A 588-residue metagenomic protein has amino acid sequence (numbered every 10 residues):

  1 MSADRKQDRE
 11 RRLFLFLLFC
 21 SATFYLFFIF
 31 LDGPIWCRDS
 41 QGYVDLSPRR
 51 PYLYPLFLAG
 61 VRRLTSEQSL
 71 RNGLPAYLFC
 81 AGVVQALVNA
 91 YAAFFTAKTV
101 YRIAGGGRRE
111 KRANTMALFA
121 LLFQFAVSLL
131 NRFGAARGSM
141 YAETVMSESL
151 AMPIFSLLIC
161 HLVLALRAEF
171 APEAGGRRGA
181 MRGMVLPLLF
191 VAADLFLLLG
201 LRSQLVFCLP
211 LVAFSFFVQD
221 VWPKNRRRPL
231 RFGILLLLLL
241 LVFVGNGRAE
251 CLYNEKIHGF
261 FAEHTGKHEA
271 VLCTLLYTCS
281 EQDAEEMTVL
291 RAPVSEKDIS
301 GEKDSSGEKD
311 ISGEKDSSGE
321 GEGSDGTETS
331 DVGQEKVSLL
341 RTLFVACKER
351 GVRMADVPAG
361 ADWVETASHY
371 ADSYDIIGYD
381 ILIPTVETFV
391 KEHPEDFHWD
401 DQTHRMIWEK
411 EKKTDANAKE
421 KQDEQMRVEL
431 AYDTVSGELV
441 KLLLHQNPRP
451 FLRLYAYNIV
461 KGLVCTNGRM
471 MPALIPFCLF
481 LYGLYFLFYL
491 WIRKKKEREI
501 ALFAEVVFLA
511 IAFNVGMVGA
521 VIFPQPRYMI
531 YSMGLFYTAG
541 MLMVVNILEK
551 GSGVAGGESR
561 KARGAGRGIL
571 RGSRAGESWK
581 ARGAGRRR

Functional and structural regions predicted by a protein language model:
R9-C37, S128, L241-C251: Transmembrane signal-anchor helices characteristic of membrane glycosylation enzymes that use polyprenol
I29-P75, E263, Y432-D433, P448 (+1 more regions): Extracytoplasmic catalytic/substrate-binding loops of multi-pass membrane glycan-assembly enzymes
E67-F94, A117, L121: Loop-to-helix entry region of an early transmembrane alpha helix in multi-pass inner-membrane enzymes
A76-V88, D401, M406-A512: Membrane-interface anchor segments at the N-terminal boundary of transmembrane helices in multi-pass membrane enzymes
V83-K111, P153, L157-H161: Transmembrane-helix motifs of polytopic, lipid-linked glycan transferases
S149-F170, L195, F536-A539: Specific aromatic-rich, kink-prone transmembrane helix
P187-R202, L237-G245: Membrane-interface alpha helices of multi-pass inner-membrane proteins
E263-F451: Membrane-proximal stem/loop segments at transmembrane-domain junctions that anchor or position
